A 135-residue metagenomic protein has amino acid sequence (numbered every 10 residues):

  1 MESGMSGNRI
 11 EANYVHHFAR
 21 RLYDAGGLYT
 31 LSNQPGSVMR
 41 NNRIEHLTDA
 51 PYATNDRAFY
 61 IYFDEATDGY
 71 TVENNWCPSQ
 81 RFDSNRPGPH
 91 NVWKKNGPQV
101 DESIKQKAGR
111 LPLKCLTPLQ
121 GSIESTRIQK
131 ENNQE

Functional and structural regions predicted by a protein language model:
M1, L22-L31, T54-D64: Extracellular beta-strand/beta-solenoid scaffold signature
M1-N8, L28, D101: Short intrinsically disordered, low-complexity coil segments enriched in acidic
S6-A19, P35-A50, D68-S79, H90-P98: Right-handed parallel beta-helix
I10, I44-L47, I61, I104 (+2 more regions): Weak global preference for isoleucine
R21-D24, A50-N55, R81-R86: Extended hydrophobic-aromatic, low-complexity segments
L22, L28-L31, L47, L111-L119: Generic detector of leucine side chains in alpha-helical contexts
S37, A66, T71, P78-E135: Acidic, glycine- and Ser/Thr-rich low-complexity intrinsically disordered tracts in extracellular/secreted proteins
